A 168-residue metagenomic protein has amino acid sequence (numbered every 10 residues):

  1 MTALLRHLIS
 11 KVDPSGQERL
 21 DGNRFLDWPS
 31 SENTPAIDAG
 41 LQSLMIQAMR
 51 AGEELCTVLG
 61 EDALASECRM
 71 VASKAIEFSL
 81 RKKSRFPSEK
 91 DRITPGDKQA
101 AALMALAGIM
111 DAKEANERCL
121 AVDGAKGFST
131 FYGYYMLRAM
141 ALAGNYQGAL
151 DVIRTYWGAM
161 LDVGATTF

Functional and structural regions predicted by a protein language model:
M1-F168: Active-site core of glycosidic bond-cleaving carbohydrate-active enzymes
